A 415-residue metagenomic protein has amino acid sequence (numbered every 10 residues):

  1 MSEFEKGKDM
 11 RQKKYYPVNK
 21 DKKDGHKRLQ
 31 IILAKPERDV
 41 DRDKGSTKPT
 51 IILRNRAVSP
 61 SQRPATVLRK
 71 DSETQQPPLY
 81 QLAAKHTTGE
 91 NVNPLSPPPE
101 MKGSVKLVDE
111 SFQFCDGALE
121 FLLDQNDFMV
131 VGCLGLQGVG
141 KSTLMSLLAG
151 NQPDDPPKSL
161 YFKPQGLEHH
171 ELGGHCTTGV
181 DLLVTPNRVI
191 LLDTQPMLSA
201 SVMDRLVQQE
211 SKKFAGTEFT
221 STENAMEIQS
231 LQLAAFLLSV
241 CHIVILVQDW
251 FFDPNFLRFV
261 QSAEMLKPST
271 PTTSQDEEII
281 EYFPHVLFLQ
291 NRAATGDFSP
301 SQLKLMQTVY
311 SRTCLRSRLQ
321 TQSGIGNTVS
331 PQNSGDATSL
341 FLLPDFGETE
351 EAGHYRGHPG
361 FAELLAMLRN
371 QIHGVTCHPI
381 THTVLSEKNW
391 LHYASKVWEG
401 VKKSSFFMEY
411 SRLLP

Functional and structural regions predicted by a protein language model:
S2-L136, N389, E409-P415: Short, flexible boundary segments at extreme N-termini or domain junctions of P-loop NTPases and their
T88-Q125, M129, A149-L192, L198 (+1 more regions): Switch I (effector-binding) loop of TRAFAC-class P-loop GTPase G-domains
K141: Conserved lysine of the Walker
Q195, S199-T217, N255-E264: Conserved P-loop NTPase nucleotide-binding/switch module
V202-W250: Inter-motif core of Ras-like GTPase G domains
E227, L233, W250-I279, P284 (+1 more regions): Amphipathic helical hotspot of TIR/SEFIR-family domains
P268-P415: Conserved GTP-binding G-domain of TRAFAC-class P-loop NTPases and closely related GTPase folds
